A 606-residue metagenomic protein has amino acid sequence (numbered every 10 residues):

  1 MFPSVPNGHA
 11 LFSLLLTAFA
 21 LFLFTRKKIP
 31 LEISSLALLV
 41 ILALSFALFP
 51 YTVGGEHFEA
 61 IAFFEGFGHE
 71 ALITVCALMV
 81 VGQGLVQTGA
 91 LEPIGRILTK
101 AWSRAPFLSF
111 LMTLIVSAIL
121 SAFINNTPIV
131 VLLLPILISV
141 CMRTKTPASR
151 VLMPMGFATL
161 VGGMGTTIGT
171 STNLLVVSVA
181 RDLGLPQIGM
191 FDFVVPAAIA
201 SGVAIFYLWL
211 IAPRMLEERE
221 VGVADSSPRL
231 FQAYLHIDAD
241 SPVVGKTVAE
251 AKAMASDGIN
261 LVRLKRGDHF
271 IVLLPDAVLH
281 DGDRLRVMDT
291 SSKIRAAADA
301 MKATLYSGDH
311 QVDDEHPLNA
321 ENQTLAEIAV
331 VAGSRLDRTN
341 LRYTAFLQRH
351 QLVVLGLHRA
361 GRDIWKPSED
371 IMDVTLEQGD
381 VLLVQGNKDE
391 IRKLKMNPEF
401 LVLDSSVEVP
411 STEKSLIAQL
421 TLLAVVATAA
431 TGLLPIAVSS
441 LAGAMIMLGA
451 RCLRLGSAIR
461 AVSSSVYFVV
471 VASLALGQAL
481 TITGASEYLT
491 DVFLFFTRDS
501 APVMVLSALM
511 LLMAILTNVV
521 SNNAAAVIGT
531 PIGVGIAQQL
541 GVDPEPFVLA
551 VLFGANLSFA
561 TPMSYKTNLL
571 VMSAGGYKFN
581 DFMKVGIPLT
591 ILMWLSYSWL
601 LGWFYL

Functional and structural regions predicted by a protein language model:
F2-V5, F49-T144, L208-P213, G443 (+1 more regions): Membrane-embedded alpha-helical segments and adjacent helix-loop junctions characteristic of multi-pass solute
H9-A20, K28-G54, G68-V81, L132 (+10 more regions): Hydrophobic mid-bilayer segments of alpha-helices in multi-pass membrane transport proteins, especially secondary
A20-K28, V116-N125, F157-T167, A427-L433 (+2 more regions): Transmembrane alpha-helix interface/packing and boundary motifs in multi-pass membrane proteins, characterized by
K27, V244-S291, A345-Q385: Cytosolic Rossmann-like ligand/nucleotide-binding regulatory domains
P93-G95, T127-V140, L152-G156, T167-L183 (+5 more regions): Re-entrant/interfacial helical elements at transmembrane boundaries that shape and gate the permeation pathway
R143-M155, G162-F231, I237-A239, V287-D309 (+2 more regions): Juxtamembrane and boundary regions of transmembrane helices in multi-pass small-molecule transporters and channels
R219-I237, D299-V331, L403-V426: Long, charged amphipathic helices and adjacent flexible linkers at domain junctions
Q351, T375-S406: Extended, hydrophilic extramembrane loops/domains of integral membrane proteins
